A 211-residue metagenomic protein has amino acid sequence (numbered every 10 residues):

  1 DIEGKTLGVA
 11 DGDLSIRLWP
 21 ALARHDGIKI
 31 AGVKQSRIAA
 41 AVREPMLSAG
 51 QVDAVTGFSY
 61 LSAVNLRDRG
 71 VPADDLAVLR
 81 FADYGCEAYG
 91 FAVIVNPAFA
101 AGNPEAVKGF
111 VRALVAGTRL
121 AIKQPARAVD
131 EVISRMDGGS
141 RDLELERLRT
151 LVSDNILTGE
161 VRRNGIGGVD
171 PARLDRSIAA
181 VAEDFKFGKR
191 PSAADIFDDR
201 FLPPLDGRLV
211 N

Functional and structural regions predicted by a protein language model:
D1-D13, D53-A54, A116-R119: Short loop->beta-strand "edge-of-pocket" segments that line small-molecule binding or catalytic clefts across diverse
D13-L14, A39-A40, T56-L66, Y89-F91 (+2 more regions): Beta->alpha turn/N-cap motifs
L18-P20, A54-D74, I156: A ligand-binding cleft/hinge motif common to bilobed small-molecule-binding domains
I28-S48, L61, R80: Short helix-initiation/N-cap motifs at beta->coil->alpha
A31, Q51, N65-F81, L143-E146: Ligand-binding "clamshell"
P72-A100, V111, R149-L157, A194 (+1 more regions): Periplasmic-binding protein-like
G102-D184: Secondary-structure end/capping motifs
L174-N211: Conserved C-terminal helix/tail region of periplasmic/extracytoplasmic solute-binding proteins
